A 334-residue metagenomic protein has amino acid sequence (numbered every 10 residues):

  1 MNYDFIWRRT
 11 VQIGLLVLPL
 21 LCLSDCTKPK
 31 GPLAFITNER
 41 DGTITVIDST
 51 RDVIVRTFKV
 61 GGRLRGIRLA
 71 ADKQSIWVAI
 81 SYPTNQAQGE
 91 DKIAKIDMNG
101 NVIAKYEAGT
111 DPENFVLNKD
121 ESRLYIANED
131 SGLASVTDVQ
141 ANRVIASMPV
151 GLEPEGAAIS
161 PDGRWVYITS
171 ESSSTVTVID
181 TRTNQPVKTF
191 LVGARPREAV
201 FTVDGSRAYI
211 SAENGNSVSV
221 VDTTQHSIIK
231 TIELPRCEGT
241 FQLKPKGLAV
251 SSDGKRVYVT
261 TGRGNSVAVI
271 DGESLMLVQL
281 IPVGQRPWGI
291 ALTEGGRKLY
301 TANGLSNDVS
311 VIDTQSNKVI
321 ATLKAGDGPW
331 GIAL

Functional and structural regions predicted by a protein language model:
M1-N2, A146: Accessible peptide chain termini
N2-G14: Bacterial N-terminal signal peptides that target proteins for export
I13-C22: Bacterial N-terminal signal peptides
L23-L334: Predominantly soluble domains enriched in secretory-pathway, periplasmic, or organellar proteins
